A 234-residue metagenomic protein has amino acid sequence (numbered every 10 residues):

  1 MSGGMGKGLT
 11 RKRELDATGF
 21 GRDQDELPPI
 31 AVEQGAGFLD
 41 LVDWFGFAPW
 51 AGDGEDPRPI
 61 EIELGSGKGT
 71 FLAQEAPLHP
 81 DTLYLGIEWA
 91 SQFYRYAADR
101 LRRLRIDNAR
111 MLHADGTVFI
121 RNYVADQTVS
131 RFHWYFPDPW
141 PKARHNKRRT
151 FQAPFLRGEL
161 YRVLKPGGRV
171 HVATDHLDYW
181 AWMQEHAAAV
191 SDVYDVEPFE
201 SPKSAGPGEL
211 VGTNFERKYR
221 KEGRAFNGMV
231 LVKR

Functional and structural regions predicted by a protein language model:
M1-I62, T70-H79: S-adenosyl-L-methionine
P59-V118: SAM cofactor-binding core of SAM-dependent methyltransferases, primarily the Rossmann-like beta-alpha-beta module
R121-R131: A short acidic, Gly/Pro-enriched loop at the edge of an enzyme's catalytic core that lines a small-molecule cofactor
V129-R149: A short SAM/SAH-binding and catalytic strip from SAM-dependent methyltransferases
F132, E159-L160, M183: Class I S-adenosylmethionine-dependent transferase superfamily signal
F151-P166: A short glycine-rich, Lys/Arg-flanked "PGG" loop and its adjoining helix->strand segment in the class I
P166-T174: Conserved beta-strand signature within the Rossmann-like core of class I S-adenosyl-L-methionine
Y179-E185, A189-R234: Class I S-adenosyl-L-methionine
